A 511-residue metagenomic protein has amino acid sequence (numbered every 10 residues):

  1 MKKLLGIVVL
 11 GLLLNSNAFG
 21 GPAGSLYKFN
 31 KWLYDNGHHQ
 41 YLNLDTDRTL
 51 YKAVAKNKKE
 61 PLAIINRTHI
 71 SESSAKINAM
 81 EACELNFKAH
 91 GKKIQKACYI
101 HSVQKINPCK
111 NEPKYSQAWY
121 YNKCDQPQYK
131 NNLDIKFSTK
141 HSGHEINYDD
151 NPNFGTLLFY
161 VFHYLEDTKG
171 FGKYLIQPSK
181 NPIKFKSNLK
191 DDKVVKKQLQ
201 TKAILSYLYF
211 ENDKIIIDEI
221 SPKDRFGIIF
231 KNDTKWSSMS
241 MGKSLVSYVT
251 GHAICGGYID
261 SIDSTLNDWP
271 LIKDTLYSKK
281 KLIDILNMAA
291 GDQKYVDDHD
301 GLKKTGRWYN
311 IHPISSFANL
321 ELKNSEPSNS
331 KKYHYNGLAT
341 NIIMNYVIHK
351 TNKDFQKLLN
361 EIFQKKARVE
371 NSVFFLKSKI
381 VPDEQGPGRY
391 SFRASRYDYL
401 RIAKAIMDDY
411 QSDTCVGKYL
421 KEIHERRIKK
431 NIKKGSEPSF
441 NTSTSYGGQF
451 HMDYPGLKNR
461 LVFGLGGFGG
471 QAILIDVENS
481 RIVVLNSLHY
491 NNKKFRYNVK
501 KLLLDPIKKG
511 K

Functional and structural regions predicted by a protein language model:
F19-P127: Secreted/extracellular ectodomain signature
G20, P113-I229, I259, N287 (+2 more regions): N-terminal leader/targeting segments and the immediately adjacent pre-domain N-terminus
K197, I229-D233, S237-S238, A253-K332: Active-site-proximal loop and beta-strand segments within enzyme catalytic domains
N232-D233, D297-I380, G386-Y390: Catalytic-site signature segments of enzymes, centered on catalytic residues
T234-S261, I285, I343-V347, Y399-A405: Active-site SXXK
G256-Q293, T351-R389, A394, Q411: Active-site helix/loop module of the DD-peptidase/beta-lactamase fold, centered on the serine-lysine SxxK catalytic
A339-Y346, Y390-S412, Q471-L488: Active-site-proximal alpha-helical segments within enzyme catalytic domains
V369-N371, L376, E425-I482: Active-site Gly/Thr loop motif
